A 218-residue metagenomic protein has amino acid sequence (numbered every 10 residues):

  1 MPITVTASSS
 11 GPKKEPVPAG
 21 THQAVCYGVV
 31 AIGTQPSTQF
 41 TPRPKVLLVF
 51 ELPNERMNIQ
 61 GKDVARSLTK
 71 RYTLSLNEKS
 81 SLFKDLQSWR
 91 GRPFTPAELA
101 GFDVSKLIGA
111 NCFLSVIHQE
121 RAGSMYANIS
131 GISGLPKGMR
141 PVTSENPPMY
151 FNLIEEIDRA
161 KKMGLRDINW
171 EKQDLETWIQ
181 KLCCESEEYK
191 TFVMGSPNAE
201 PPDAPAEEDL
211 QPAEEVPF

Functional and structural regions predicted by a protein language model:
M1-F218: Short beta-rich binding modules
